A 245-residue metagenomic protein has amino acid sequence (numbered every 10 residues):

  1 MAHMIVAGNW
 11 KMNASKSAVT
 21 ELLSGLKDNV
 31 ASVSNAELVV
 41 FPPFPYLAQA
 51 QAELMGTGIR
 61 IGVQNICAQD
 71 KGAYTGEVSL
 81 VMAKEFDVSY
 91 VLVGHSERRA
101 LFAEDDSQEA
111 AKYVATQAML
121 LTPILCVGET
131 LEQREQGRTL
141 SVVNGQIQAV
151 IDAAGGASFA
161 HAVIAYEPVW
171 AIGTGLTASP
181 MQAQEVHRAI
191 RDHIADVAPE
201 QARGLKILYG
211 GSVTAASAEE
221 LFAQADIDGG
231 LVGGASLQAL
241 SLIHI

Functional and structural regions predicted by a protein language model:
M1-Q69, A73-V78: Conserved N-terminal beta1-alpha1 strand-loop-helix module at the mouth
V6-G8, L38-P42, I61-Q64, V91-V93 (+4 more regions): Hydrophobic faces of well-ordered beta-strands that scaffold small-molecule active sites in alpha/beta enzyme cores
K11, P43, A83, H95 (+3 more regions): Conserved, mostly hydrophobic/aromatic
P45-A52, T75, A100-A111, S179-Q184 (+1 more regions): Active-site-adjacent beta->alpha loops and helix N-cap segments on the catalytic face of soluble alpha/beta enzymes
R60-A110: Glycine/small-residue-rich loop that forms an oxyanion/phosphate-binding "nest" at active or ligand-binding sites
P123-E200: Active-site rim beta-loop-alpha module in soluble metabolic enzymes
V213-A225: Catalytic cores of alpha/beta
I243-I245: Conserved small/polar residues in nucleotide/adenosyl-binding loops
